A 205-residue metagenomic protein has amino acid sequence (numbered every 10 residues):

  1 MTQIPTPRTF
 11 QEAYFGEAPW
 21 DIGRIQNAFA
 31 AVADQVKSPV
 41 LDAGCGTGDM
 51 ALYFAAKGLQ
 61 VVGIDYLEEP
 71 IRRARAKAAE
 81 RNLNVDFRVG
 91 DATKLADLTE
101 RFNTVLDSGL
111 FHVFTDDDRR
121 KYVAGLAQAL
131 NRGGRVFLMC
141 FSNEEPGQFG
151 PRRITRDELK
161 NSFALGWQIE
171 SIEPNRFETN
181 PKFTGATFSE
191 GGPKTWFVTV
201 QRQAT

Functional and structural regions predicted by a protein language model:
M1-L41, T47-E100, F114-A129, G134-T205: Class I (Rossmann-like) S-adenosyl-L-methionine-dependent methyltransferase catalytic domain, capturing the SAM-binding
N103: Conserved acidic residues
L106: A conserved beta-strand element that flanks and buttresses the S-adenosyl-L-methionine
G109-V113: Short catalytic micro-motifs in class I SAM-dependent methyltransferases
